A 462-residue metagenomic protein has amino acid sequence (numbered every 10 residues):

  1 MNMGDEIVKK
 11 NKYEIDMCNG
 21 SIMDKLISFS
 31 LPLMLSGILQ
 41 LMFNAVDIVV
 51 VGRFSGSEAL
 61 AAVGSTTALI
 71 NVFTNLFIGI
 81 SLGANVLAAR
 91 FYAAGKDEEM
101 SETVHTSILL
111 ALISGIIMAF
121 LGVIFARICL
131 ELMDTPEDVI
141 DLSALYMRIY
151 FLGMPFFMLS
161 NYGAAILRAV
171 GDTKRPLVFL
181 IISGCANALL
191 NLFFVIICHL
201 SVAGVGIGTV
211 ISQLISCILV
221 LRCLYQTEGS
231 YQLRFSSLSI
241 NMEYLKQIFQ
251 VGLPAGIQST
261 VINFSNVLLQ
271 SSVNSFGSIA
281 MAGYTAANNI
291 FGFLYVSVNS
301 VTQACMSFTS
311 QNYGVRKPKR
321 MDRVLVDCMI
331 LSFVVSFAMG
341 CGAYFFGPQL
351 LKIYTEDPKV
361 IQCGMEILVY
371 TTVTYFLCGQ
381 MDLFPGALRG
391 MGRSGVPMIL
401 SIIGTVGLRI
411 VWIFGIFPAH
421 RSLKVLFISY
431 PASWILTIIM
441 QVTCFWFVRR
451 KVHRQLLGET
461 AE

Functional and structural regions predicted by a protein language model:
M1-S30, A88-G153, I197-L253, T309-T374 (+1 more regions): Short alpha-helical transmembrane segments in multi-pass integral membrane proteins
N19, M23-M42, V46, L69-L76 (+8 more regions): Residue-level signal for short hydrophobic patches within transmembrane helices of multi-pass membrane transporters
I27, L31, F43, I80 (+17 more regions): Residue-level signal for transmembrane alpha-helical positions in Major Facilitator Superfamily
S28-D47, I149, S160, S183 (+5 more regions): Transmembrane helical elements of multi-pass membrane transporters/channels
M42-A61, L130-E137, F193-L200, T260-F293 (+3 more regions): Helix-terminus/linker motif at the lipid-water interface of multi-pass membrane proteins
L60-F120, F157-P176, G283-C341, F345-G347 (+2 more regions): Small-residue-rich hydrophobic transmembrane alpha-helices
V72-N75, N187-N191, C217-L221, F293-V296 (+3 more regions): Hydrophobic transmembrane alpha-helices of multi-pass small-molecule transporters
S81, Y150-R168, P176-N187, V205-V220 (+4 more regions): Short runs within selected transmembrane alpha-helices of multi-pass transporters and secretion channels
